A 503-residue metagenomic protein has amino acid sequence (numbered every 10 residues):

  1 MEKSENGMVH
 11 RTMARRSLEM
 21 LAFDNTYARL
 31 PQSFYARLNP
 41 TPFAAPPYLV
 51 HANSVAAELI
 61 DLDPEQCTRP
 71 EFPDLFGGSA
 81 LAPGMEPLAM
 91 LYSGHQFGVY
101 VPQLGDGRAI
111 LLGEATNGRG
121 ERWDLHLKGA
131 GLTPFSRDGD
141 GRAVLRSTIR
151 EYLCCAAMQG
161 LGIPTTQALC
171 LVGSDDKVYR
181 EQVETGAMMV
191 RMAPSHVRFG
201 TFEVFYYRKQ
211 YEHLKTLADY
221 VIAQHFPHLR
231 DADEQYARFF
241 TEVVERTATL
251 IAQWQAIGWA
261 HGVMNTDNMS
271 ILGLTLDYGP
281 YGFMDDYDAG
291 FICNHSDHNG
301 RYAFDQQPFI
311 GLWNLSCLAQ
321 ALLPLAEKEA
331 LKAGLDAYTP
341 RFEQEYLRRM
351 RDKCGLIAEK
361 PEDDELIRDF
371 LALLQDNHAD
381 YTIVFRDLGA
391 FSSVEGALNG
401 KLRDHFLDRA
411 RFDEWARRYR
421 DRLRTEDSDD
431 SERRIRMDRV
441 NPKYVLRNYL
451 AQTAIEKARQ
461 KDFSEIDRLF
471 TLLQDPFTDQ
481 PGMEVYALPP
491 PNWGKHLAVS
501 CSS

Functional and structural regions predicted by a protein language model:
A14-S93, C293, H298-S503: Regulatory N- and C-terminal appendages and interdomain linkers associated with kinase/kinase-like NTP transferase
N39-T41, D140-R142, A237-R238: Short, contiguous strand/loop micro-motifs
P46-L49, V55-E65, G77-D231, L272-L274 (+6 more regions): Conserved ATP-binding subdomain of kinase catalytic cores across diverse folds
T148, K177-H261, I271-E365: ATP-dependent phospho-/nucleotidyl transfer catalytic cores
D267: Conserved protein-kinase catalytic-loop position immediately C-terminal to the HRD catalytic Asp
